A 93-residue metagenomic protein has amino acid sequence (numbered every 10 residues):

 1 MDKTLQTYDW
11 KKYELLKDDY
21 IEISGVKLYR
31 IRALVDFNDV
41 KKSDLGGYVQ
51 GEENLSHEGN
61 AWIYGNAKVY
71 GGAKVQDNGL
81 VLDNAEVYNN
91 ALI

Functional and structural regions predicted by a protein language model:
M1-E58: Terminal amphipathic alpha-helical/low-complexity segments used for targeting or macromolecular assembly
S56-I93: A detector of tandem-repeat and repeat-rich interaction/domain scaffolds
